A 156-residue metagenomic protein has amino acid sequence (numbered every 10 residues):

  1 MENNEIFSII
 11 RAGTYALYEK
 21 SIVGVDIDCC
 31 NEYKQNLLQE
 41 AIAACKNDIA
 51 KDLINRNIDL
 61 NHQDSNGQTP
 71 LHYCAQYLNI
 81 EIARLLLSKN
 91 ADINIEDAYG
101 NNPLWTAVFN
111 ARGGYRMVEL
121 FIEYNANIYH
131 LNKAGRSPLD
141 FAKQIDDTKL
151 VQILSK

Functional and structural regions predicted by a protein language model:
M1-A44, N55, K156: Intrinsically disordered, low-complexity regulatory segments in ankyrin-centric signaling systems
S8-G13, E40-K46, Y73-N79, T106-G114 (+1 more regions): Ankyrin repeat A-helix N-terminal signature
G13-I22, K46-I54, N79-L87, R112-I122 (+1 more regions): Ankyrin repeat structural motif
H62-Q68, H72-L78: Helix-adjacent hinge/juxtasegments
I128-K156: Leucine-rich solenoid repeat scaffolds
